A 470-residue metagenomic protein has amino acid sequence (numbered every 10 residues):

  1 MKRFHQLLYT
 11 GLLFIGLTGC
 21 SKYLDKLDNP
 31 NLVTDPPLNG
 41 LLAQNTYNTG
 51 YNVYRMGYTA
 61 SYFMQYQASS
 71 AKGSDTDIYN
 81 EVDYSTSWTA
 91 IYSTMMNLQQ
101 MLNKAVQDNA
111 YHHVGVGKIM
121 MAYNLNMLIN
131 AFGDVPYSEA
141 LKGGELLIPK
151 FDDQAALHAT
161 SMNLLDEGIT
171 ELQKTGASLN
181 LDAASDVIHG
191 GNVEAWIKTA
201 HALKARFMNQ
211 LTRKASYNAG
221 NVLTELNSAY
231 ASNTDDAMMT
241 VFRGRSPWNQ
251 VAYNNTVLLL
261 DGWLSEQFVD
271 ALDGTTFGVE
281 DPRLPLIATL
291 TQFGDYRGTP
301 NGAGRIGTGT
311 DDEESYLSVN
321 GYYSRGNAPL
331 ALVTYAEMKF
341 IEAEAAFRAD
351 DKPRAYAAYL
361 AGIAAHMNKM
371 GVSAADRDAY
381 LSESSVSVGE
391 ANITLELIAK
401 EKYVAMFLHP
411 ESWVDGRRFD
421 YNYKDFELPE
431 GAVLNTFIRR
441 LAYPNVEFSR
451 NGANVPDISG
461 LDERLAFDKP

Functional and structural regions predicted by a protein language model:
M1, C20-K22, A122, I398: Terminal processing/anchoring signals of secreted or surface-associated proteins and related intramolecular
M1-G19: Sec-dependent bacterial lipoprotein signal peptides
G19, V193, R206, G278 (+3 more regions): Long, intrinsically disordered, low-complexity segments
C20-V82, V106, A229, T240 (+2 more regions): Membrane-proximal, proline-rich intrinsically disordered regions
P36-N39, Y66-I341, A345-M367, A391-L395: Structured, solvent-exposed acidic/aromatic patches
T175-L179, A215, K369-S373, M406-V414 (+1 more regions): Substrate-binding/catalytic groove segments of enzymes that remodel or degrade extracellular structural polymers
A375-S382: Surface-exposed intrinsically disordered loops and tails
